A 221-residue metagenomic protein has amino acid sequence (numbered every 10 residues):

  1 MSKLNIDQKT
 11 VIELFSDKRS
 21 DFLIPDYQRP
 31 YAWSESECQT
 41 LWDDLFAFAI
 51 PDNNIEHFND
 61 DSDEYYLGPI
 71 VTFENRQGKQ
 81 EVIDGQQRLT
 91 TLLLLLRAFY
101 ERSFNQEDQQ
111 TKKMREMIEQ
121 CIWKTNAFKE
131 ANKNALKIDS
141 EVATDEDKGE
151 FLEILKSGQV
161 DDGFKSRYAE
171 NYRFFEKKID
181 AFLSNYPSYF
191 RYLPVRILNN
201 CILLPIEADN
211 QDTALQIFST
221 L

Functional and structural regions predicted by a protein language model:
S2-L221: Glycine- and hydrophobic-rich flexible loops that cap the catalytic core of alpha/beta enzyme folds
